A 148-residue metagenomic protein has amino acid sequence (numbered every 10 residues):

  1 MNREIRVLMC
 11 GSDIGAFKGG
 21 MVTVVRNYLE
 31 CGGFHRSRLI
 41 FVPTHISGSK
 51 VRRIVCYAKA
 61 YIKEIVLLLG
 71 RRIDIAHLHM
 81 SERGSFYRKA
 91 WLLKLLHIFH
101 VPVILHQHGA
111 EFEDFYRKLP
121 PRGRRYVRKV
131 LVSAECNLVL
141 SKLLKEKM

Functional and structural regions predicted by a protein language model:
M1-I46: N-terminal subdomain of nucleotide-sugar transferases
R53-L68: Glycine-rich, highly charged phosphate/nucleotide-binding loops
A60, I75-F99, Q107: An aromatic- and histidine-rich active-site surface loop
D74-I75, C136: Short, Asp-centered acidic motifs that coordinate Mg2+ and/or phosphate in catalytic or ligand-binding sites
S81-S85, V101-P121, E135-C136: A short, histidine- and acid-enriched strand-loop-helix "catalytic/donor-clamping" loop that lines the nucleotide-sugar
L92-K94, I98-F99, P120-C136: Membrane-proximal helix-turn-helix segments that form the acceptor-binding/catalytic region of lipid-linked
V132-M148: A short, active-site helix/loop in glycosyltransferases that binds the activated sugar's phosphate group
